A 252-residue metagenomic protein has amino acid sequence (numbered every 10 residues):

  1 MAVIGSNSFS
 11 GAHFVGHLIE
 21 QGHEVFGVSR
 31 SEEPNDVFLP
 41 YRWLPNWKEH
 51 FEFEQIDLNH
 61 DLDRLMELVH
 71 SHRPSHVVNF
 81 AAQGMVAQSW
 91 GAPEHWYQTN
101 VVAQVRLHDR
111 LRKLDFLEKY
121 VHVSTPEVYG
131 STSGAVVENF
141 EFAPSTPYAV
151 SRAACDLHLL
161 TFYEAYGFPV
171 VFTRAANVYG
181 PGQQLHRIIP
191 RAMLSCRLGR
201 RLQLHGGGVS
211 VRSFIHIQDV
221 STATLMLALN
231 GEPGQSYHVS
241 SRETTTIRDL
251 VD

Functional and structural regions predicted by a protein language model:
M1-V178: N-terminal Rossmann-like NAD(P)+-binding domain of SDR-like oxidoreductases, especially those catalyzing
F14, T224-A228, V251: Hydrophobic "lid"/C-terminal helical patch of Rossmann-like NAD(P)-dependent dehydrogenase/epimerase domains
L18, F162, A192-S195, A223-L227: A short, amphipathic alpha-helix embedded in the catalytic core of nucleotide-handling enzymes
H60, G91, T99-V102, T146 (+4 more regions): Residue-level signal for the nucleotide or nucleotide-sugar donor/cofactor binding architecture
R106-D109, F214, D219-T222, M226: Conserved mid-core alpha-helix of short-chain dehydrogenase/reductase
L107, L159, R191-A192, V251: Aromatic/hydrophobic pocket-lining residues that form π-stacking "cages" and hydrophobic walls in ligand
L111, D115, Y163, C196 (+2 more regions): Hydrophobic pocket-lining residues that define ligand/cofactor binding sites across diverse proteins
A153, V178-R191, L198-R200, H205 (+4 more regions): Glycine/proline-rich active-site loop of Rossmann-fold NAD(P)-dependent oxidoreductases
